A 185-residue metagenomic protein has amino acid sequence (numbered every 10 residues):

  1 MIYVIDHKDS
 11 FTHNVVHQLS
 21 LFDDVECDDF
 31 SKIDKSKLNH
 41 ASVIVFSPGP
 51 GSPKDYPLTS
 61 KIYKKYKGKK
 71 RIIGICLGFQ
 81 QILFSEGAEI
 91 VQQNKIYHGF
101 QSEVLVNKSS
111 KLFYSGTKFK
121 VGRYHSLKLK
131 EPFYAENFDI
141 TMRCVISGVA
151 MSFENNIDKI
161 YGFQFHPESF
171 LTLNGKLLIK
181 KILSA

Functional and structural regions predicted by a protein language model:
I2-L19, F30: N-terminal beta1-alpha1 ligand-phosphate binding loop
D6, S10, F22, N39-I44 (+1 more regions): N-terminal Rossmann-like NAD(P)+-binding domain of SDR-like oxidoreductases, especially those catalyzing
F11, L127-E131, F170-L171: Active-site environment of divalent metal-dependent phosphoester hydrolases
S20-K37: A short, well-structured beta->alpha microelement
I33-A41, F133-Y134: Short amphipathic alpha-helix with an adjacent loop that forms part of the alpha/beta core around
V43-S110, K120, I179: Cysteine-nucleophile active-site neighborhood
S110-I157: Catalytic beta-strand/loop cores that center a nucleophilic Ser/Cys/Thr and support acyl-enzyme chemistry
P167-A185: Acyltransferase
